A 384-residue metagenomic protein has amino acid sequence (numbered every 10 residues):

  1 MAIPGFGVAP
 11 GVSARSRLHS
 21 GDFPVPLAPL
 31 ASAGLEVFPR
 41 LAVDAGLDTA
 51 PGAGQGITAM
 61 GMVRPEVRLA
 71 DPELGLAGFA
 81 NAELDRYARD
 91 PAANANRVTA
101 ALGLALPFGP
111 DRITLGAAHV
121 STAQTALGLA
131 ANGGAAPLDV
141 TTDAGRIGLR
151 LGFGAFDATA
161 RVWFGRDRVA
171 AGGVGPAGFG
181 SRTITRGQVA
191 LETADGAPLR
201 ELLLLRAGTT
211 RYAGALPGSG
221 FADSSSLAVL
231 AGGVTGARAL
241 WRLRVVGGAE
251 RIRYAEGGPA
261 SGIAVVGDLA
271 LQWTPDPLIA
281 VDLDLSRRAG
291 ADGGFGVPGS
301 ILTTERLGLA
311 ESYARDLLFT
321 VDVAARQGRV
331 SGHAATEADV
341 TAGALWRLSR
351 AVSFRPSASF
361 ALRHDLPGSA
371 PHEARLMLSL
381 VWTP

Functional and structural regions predicted by a protein language model:
M1-P384: Gram-negative and organellar
